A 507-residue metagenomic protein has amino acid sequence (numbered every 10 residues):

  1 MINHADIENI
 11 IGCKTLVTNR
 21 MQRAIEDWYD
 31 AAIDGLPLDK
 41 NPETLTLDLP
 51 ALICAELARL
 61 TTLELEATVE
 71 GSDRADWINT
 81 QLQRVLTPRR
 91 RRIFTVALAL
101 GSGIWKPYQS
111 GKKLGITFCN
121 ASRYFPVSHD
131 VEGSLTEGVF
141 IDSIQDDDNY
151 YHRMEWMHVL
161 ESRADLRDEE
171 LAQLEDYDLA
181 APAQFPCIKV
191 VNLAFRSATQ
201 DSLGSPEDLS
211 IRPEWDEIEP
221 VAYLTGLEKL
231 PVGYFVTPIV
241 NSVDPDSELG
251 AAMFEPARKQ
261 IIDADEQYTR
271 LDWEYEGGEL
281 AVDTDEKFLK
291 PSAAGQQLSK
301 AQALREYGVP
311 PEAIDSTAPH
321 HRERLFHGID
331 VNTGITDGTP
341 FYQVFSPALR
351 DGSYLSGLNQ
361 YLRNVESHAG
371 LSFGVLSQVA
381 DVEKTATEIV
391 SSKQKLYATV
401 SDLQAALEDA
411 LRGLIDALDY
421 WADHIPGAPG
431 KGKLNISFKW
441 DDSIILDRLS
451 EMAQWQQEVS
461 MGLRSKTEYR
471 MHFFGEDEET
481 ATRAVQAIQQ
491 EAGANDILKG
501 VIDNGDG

Functional and structural regions predicted by a protein language model:
M1-Y151, R163-L166, V379, G507: Extended, helix-rich architectural segments
C13-L16, Y29, L45, A58-T62 (+4 more regions): Conserved aromatic-histidine-acidic binding/catalytic patches
A32-L36, A164-A181, S292-D315: Flexible coil/linker segments and helix-coil junctions enriched in charged and small residues
D73-R74, Q81-R90, P256, Q260 (+3 more regions): Short amphipathic alpha-helical segments
A99, I104-A251: Extended, regular secondary-structure scaffolds
K189-N192, A281-D283, N435-S437: Ser/Thr- (and often Asn-) enriched beta-sheet segments in non-cytosolic proteins
E207-S391: Extended, charged amphipathic alpha-helical segments
A303-F345, L349-G507: C-terminal helix-loop subdomains that flank or include functional centers
